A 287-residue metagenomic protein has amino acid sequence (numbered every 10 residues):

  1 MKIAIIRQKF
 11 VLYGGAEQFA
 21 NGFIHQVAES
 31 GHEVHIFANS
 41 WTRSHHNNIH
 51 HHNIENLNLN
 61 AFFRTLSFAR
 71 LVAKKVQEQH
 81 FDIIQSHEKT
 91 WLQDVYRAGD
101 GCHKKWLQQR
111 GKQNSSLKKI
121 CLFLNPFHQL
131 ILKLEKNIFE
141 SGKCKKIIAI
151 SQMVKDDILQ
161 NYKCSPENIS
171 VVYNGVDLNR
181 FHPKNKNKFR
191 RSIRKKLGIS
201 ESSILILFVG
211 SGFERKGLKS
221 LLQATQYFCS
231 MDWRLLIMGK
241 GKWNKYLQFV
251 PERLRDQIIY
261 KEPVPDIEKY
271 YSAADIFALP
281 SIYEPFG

Functional and structural regions predicted by a protein language model:
R7-Y13, Q26-F63, K75, N168-S170: N-terminal strand-loop element at the rim of the active site of nucleotide-sugar-dependent glycosyltransferases
K9-V11, V209-E214, G241, V264: Short donor-sugar binding/catalytic loops of nucleotide-sugar-dependent glycosyltransferases, especially enzymes
E33, K195-K196, S200-V209, L218-I259: A conserved nucleotide-sugar
L124-I150: Membrane-proximal helix-turn-helix segments that form the acceptor-binding/catalytic region of lipid-linked
M153, G175: Carbohydrate-associated surface elements
H182-I199: A short helix/loop element that forms part of the nucleotide-sugar donor recognition site in Leloir-type
P263, I282: Aromatic "clamp/platform" in nucleotide-sugar-dependent glycosyltransferases that forms part of the donor/acceptor
